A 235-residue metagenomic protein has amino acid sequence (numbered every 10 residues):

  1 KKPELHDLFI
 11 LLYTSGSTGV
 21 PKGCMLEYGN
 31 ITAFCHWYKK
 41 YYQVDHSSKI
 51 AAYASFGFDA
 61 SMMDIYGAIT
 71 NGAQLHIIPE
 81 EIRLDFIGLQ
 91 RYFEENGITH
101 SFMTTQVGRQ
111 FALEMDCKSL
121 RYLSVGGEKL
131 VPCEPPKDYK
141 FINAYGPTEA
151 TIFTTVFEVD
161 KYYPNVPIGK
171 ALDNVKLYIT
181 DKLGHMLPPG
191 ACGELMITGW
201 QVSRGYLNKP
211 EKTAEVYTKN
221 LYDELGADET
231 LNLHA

Functional and structural regions predicted by a protein language model:
K1, I31, I142-N143, E158-A235: AMP-dependent adenylate-forming
K1-Y13, V44-I50, F56, D173-V175: Conserved pre-ATP/AMP-binding loop-to-beta segment of ANL
L11-G23: Conserved adenylation A10 loop of the ANL superfamily
S17, G72, G199: Conserved G/P- and acidic residue-centered "switch" motifs that form tight phosphate/ATP-binding loops in soluble
K22-A51, D59-T99, F157: Conserved AMP-binding/adenylation subdomain of ANL enzymes
A54-F58, E81, T148, G199: Conserved AMP-binding
T70-Q74, N96-F102, G108-P167, K176: Gly/Ser/Thr-rich phosphate-binding loop
